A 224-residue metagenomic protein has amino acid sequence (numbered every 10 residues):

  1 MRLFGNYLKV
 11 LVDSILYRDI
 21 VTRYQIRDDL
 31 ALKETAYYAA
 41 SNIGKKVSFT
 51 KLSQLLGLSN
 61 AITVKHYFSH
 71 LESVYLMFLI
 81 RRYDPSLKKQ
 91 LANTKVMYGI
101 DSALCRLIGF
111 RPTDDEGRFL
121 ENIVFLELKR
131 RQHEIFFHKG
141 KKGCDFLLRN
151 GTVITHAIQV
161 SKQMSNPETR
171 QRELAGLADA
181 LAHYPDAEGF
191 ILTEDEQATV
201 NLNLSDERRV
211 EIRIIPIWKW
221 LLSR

Functional and structural regions predicted by a protein language model:
R2-T155, K162: Accessory nucleic acid-recognition modules appended to NTPase machines
S86, R106, N166, A198-T199 (+1 more regions): Flexible, glycine-rich phosphate/dinucleotide-binding loops and adjacent beta-alpha linkers at cofactor/substrate
D101, K139, S161, T193 (+1 more regions): Residues at the C-termini of beta-strands that transition into short coil/loop
A103, L107, G176-D179, I217-W220: Generic recognition of well-ordered alpha-helical segments
E134, E188, E211-R213: Conserved beta-strand segments of alpha/beta enzyme cores
T155-H156, E188: Structural motif
K162-E207: Catalytic cores of nucleic-acid endonucleases
E196-R224: Domain-level recognition of nuclease-like catalytic cores that cleave nucleotide substrates
